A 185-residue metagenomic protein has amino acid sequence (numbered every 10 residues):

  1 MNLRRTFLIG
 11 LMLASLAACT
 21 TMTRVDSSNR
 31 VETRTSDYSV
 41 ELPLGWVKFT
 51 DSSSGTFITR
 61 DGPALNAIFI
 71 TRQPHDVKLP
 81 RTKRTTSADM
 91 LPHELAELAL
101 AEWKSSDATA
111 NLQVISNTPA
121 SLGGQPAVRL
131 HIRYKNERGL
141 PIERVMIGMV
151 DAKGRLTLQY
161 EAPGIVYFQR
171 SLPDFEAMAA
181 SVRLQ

Functional and structural regions predicted by a protein language model:
M1-C19: Sec-dependent bacterial lipoprotein signal peptides
A17-T35: Bacterial Sec signal peptide processing site at the extreme N-terminus
T23-R24, S52-R144, V150: Conserved polar/disulfide-associated segments of primarily extracytoplasmic proteins
T35-G55: Proline-anchored loop/turn motifs at beta-strand termini and strand-loop-strand connectors
D37, T86-E94, I165, Q169-P173: Soluble non-cytosolic domains of exported or imported proteins
P43, H93-L100, L172-A179: Extracytoplasmic/secreted envelope proteins and their assembly/folding machinery, especially bacterial periplasmic
K48, A64-N66, G164-I165: Short, surface-exposed beta-strand-loop junctions and turns on beta-sheet-rich folds
A120-Q185: Short, well-structured beta-strand
